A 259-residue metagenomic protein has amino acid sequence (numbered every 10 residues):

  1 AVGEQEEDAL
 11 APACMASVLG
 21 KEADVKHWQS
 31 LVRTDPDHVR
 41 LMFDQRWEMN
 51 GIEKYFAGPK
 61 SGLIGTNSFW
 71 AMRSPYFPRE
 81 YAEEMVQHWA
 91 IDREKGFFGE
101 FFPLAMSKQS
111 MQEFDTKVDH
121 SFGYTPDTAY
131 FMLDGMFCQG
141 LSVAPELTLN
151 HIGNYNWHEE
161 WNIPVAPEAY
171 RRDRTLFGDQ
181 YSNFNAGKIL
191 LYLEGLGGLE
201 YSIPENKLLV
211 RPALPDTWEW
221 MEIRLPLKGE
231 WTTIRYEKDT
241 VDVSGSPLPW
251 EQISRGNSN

Functional and structural regions predicted by a protein language model:
A1-A186, G195, L199-E200: Active-site core of glycosidic bond-cleaving carbohydrate-active enzymes
L19-S30, T34, E205, R211-N259: Beta-rich accessory regions
T66-S68, D119, D127-Y130, G187-I189 (+3 more regions): Active-site lining segments that contact anionic ligands and/or coordinate catalytic metals
